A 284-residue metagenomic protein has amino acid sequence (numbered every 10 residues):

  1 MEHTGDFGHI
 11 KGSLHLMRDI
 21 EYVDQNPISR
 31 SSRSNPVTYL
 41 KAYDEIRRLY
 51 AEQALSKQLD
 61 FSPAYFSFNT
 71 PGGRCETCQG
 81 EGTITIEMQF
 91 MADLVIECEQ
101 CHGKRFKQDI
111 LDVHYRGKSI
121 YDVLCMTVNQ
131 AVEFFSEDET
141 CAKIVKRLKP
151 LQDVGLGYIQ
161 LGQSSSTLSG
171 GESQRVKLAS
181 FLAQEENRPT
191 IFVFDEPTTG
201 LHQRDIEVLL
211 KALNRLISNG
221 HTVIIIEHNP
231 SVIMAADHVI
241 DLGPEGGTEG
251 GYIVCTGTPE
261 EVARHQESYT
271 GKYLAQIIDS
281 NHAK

Functional and structural regions predicted by a protein language model:
M1-K284: Conserved phosphate-binding elements of NTP-dependent enzyme cores
